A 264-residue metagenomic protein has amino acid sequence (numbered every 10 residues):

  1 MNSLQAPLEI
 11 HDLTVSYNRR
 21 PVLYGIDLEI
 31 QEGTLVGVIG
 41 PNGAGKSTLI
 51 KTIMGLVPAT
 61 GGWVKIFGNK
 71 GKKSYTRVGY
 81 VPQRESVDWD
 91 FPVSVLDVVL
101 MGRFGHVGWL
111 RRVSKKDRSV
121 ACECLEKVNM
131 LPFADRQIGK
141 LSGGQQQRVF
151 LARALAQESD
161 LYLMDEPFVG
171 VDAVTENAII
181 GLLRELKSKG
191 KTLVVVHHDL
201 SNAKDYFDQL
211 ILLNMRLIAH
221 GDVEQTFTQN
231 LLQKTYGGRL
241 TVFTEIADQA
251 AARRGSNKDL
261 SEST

Functional and structural regions predicted by a protein language model:
I39-P41: The feature captures the beta-strand-to-loop junction immediately N-terminal to the Walker
M54: Helix-to-loop junction immediately C-terminal to a conserved catalytic motif
G62-T76: Conserved ABC transporter NBD signature motif
L100, K115-F133: Conserved ABC ATPase "signature" region
Q137-L141, Q145: Conserved ABC ATPase signature
Y162-D165: Catalytic Walker B motif of ABC-type/P-loop ATPase nucleotide-binding domains
H197-H198: H-loop/switch region of ABC-family ATPase nucleotide-binding domains
